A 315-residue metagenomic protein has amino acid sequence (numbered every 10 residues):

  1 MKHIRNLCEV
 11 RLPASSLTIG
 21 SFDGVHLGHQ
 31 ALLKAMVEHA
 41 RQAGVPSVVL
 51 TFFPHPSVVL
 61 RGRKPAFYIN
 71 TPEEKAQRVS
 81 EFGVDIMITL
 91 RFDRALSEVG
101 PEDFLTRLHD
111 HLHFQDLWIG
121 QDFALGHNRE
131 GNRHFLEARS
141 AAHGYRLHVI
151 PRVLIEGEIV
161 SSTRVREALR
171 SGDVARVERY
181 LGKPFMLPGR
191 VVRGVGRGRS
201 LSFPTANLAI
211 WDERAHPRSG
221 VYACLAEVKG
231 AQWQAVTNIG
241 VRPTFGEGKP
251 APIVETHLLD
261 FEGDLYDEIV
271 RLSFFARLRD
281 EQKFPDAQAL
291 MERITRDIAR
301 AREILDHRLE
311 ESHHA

Functional and structural regions predicted by a protein language model:
R5, V49, T89, V149-I150: A structural preference for short, hydrophobic beta-strand core positions in alpha/beta folds
C8-T71: N-terminal catalytic cores of NTP/NDP-binding nucleotidyl/phosphoryl-transfer enzymes
F67-K75, S97-F104: Glycine-rich, highly charged phosphate/nucleotide-binding loops
V79-S80: ATP-dependent adenylation/nucleotidyltransferase module used to activate substrates
E98-P204, P285-M291: Classical nucleotidyltransferase
G194-A315: Phosphate/ribose-recognition catalytic cores of enzymes acting on nucleotide-derived substrates
